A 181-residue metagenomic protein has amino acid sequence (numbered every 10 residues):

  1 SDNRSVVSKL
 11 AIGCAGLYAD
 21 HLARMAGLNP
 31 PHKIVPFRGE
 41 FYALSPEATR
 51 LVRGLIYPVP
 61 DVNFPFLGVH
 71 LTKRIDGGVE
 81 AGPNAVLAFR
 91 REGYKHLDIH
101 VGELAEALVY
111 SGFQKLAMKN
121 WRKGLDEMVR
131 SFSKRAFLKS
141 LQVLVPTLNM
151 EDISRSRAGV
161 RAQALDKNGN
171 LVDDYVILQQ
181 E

Functional and structural regions predicted by a protein language model:
D2-I99: Flavin-dependent oxidoreductases
H96-G102, E106-E181: C-terminal catalytic lobe of FAD-dependent flavoproteins
